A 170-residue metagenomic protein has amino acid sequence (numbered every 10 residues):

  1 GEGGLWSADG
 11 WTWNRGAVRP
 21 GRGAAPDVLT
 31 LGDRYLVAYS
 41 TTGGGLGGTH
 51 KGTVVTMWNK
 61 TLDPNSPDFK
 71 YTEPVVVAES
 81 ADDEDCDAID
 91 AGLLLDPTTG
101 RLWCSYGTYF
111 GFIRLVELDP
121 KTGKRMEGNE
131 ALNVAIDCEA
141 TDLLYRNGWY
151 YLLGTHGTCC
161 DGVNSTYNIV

Functional and structural regions predicted by a protein language model:
G1-V170: Carbohydrate-active catalytic/glycan-binding domains of CAZyme proteins, especially the secreted or lumenal ectodomains
